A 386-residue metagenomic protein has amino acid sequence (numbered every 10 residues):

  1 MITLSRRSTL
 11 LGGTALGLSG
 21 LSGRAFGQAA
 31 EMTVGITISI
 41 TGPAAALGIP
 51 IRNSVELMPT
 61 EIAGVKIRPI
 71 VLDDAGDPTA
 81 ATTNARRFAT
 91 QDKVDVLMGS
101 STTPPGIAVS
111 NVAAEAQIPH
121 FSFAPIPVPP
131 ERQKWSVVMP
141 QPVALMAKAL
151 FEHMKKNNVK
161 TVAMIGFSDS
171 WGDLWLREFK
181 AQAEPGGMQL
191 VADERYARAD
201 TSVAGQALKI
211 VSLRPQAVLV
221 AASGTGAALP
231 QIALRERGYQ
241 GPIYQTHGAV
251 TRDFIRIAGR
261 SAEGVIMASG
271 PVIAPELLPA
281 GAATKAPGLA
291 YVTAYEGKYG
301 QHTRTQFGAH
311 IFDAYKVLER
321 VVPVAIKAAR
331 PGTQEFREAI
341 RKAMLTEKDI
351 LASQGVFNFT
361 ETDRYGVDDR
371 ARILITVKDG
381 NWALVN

Functional and structural regions predicted by a protein language model:
I2-L11, L21, F26-N386: Extracytosolic ligand-binding ectodomains
T14-A15: Hydrophobic helical h-region of N-terminal Sec-dependent signal peptides in bacterial secretory/periplasmic proteins
L18: Extended interaction regions within the primary functional domain
